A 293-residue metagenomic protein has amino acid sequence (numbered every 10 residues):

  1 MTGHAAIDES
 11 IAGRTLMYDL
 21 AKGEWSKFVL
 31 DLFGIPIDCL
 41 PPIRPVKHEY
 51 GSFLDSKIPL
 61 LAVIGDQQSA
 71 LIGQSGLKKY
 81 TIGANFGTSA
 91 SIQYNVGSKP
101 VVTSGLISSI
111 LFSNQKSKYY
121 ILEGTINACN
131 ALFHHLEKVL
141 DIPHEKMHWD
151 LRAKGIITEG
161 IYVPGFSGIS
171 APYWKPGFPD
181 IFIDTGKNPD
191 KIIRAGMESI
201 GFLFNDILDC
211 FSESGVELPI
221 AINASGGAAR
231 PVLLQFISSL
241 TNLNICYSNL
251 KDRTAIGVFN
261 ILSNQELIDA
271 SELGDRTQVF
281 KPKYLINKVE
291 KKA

Functional and structural regions predicted by a protein language model:
G3, R44, V96-A293: Glycine/Thr-rich phosphate-binding loops that ligate phosphate moieties of nucleotide and other phosphorylated ligands
A6-K116, E145-M147, R230-V232: ATP-dependent carbohydrate kinase catalytic cores
